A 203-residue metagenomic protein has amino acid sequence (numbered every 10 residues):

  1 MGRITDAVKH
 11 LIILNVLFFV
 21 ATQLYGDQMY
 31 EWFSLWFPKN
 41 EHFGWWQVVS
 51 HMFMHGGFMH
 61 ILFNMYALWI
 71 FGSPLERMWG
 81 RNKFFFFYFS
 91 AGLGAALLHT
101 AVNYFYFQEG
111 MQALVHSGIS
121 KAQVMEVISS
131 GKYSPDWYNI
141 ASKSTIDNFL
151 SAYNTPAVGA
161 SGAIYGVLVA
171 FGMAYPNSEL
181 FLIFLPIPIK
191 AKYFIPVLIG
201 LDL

Functional and structural regions predicted by a protein language model:
M1-L203: A detector for small-residue-rich transmembrane helices and their helix-helix packing motifs
